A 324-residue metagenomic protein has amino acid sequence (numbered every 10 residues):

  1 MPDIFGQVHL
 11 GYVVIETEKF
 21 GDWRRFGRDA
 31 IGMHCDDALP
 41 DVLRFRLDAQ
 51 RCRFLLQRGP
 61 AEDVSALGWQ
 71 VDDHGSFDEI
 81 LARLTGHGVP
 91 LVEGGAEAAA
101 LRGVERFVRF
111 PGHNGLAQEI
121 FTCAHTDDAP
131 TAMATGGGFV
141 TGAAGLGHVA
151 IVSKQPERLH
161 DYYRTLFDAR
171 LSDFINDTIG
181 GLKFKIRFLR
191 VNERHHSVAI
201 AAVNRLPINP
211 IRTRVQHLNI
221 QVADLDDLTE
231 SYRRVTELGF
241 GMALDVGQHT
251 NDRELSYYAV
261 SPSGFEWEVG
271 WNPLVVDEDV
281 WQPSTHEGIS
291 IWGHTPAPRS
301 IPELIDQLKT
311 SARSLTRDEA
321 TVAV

Functional and structural regions predicted by a protein language model:
M1-G21, V64-W69, H125-R158, R170-S172 (+4 more regions): N-terminal beta-strand motif that seeds the catalytic metal site of vicinal oxygen chelate
P2-C52, A98-A99, V152-A201: Core segments of cupin and vicinal oxygen chelate
F5, H9-A38, R44-L47, R51-E62 (+9 more regions): Catalytic cores of nucleotide-enabled group-transfer and carboxylate-activating enzymes in metabolic and assembly-line
H9-E18, G59-T85, E105-G112, A144-K154 (+2 more regions): Vicinal oxygen chelate
H9-V13, M33, F45, F54 (+9 more regions): Short, structured motif recognition centered on aromatic/hydrophobic residues
W23-R28, L84, G115, L159-R164 (+3 more regions): Conserved active-site tyrosine of GNAT-family acetyltransferases
T85-G145, I175, F184-L189, G239-V324: Vicinal oxygen chelate
G181-R253: A compositional/structural signature marking long, glycine- and acidic/polar-rich segments with frequent tryptophans
